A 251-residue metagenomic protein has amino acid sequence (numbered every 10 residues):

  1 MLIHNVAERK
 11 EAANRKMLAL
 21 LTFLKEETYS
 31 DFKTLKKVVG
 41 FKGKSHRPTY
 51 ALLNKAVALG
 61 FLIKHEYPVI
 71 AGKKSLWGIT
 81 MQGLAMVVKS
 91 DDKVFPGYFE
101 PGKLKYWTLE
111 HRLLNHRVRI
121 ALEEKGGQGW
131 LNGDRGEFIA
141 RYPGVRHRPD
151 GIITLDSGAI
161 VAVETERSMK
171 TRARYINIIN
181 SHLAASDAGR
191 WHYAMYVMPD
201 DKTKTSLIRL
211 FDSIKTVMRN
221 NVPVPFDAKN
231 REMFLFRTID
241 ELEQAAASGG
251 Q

Functional and structural regions predicted by a protein language model:
M1-G97, P101-G102: Nuclease-adjacent, charged terminal/linker segments that flank catalytic cores
A12, L18-F23, F32, M169 (+3 more regions): Non-catalytic C-terminal interaction segments of nucleic acid-processing enzymes
K44, G127-Q128, W191: Short, high-confidence coil segments that cap the C-terminus of an alpha-helix and link into the following beta-strand
Y98-H116: A short, highly charged nucleic-acid-interacting micro-segment common to nuclease and nuclease-linked defense proteins
W107-L109, R119-V161, M169-T171: Active-site metal-binding core of divalent-cation-utilizing nuclease and nuclease-like domains
T154, I179-N180: Structural alpha-helical segments in enzyme catalytic/regulatory domains
T154-D156, E164-T165, D187, Y193: Extended, charged low-complexity alpha-helical coiled-coils and adjacent intrinsically disordered tails
